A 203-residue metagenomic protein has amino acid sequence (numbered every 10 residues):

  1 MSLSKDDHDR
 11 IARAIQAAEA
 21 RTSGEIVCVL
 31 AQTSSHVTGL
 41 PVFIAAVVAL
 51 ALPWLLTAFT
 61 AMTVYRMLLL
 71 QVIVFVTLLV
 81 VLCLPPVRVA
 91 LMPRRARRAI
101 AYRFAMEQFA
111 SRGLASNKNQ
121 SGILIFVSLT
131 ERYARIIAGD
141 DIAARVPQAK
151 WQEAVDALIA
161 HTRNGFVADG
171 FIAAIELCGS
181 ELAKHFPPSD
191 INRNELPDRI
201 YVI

Functional and structural regions predicted by a protein language model:
M1-I26: Short, charged cytosolic
S23, I125, A174: Residue-level signature of catalytic and energy-coupling elements of molecular machines, predominantly ATP/GTP-dependent
V37-A46: Select subsegments of transmembrane alpha-helices in polytopic membrane proteins, especially boundary-proximal
T57-L91: Transmembrane alpha-helices and immediately adjacent membrane-cytoplasm interface residues in multi-pass integral
R94-R112: Membrane-cytosol interface motif
M106-A138: Acidic, Ser/Thr-rich low-complexity segments on the non-lumenal side of membrane proteins
D140-P197: A membrane-cytosol interface segment of integral membrane proteins
